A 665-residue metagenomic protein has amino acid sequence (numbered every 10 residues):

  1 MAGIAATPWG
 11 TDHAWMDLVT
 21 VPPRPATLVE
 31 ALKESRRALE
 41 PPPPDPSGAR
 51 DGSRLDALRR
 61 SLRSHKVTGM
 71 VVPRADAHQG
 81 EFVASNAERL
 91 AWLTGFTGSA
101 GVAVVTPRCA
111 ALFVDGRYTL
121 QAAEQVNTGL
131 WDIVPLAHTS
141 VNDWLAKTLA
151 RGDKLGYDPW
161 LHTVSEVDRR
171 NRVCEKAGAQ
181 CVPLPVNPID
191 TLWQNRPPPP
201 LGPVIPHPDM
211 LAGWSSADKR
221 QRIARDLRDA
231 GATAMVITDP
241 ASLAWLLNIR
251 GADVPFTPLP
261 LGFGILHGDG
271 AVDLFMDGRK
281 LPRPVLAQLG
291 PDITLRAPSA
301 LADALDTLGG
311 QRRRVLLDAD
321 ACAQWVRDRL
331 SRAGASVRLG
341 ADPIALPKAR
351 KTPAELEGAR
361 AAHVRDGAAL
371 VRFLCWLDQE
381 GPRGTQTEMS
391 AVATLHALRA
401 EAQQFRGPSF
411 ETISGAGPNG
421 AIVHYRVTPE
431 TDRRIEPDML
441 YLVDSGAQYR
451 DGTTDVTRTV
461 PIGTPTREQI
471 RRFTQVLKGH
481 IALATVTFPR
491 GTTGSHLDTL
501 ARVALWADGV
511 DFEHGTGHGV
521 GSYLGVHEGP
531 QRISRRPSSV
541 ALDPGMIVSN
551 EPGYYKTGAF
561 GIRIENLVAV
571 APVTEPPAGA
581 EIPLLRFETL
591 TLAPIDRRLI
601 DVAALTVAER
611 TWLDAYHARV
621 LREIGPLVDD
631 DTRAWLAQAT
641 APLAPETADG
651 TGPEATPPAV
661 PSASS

Functional and structural regions predicted by a protein language model:
A2-S665: Active-site neighborhoods and metal-handling regions in enzymes and metal-associated proteins
